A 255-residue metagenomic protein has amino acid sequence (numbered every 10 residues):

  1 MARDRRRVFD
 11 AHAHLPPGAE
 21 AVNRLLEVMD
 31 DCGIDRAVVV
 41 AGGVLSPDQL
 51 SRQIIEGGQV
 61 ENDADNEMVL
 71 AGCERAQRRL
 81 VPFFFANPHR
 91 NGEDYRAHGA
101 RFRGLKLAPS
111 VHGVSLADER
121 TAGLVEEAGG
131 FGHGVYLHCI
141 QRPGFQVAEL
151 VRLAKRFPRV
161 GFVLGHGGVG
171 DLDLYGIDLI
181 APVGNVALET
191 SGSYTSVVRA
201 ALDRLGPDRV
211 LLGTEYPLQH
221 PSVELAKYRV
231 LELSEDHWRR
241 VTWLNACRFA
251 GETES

Functional and structural regions predicted by a protein language model:
M1-A11, E20-R36, P207-R209, S222-S255: Mid-to-C-terminal alpha-helical segments outside catalytic/metal-binding sites
M1-G18, L70-E74, R79-P82: Mobile, glycine- and charge-enriched loop segments and immediately flanking short secondary-structure elements within
V8-A13, A37-V39, V81-A86, R103-L107 (+4 more regions): Hydrophobic faces of well-ordered beta-strands that scaffold small-molecule active sites in alpha/beta enzyme cores
A11-A13, R24-I55, R79-N87, R103-G104 (+1 more regions): Divalent metal-dependent hydrolysis catalytic cores, especially in the metallo-beta-lactamase
H12, M29, V69, C73 (+8 more regions): Conserved, mostly hydrophobic/aromatic
P16-A19, V44-D48, P88-G92, H112 (+4 more regions): Active-site environment of divalent metal-dependent phosphoester hydrolases
Q53-Y136: Active-site gating/metal-coordination segments in enzymes
A117-L211: Catalytic pocket-lining loop regions of alpha/beta-barrel enzymes, especially the amidohydrolase/enolase/GH5 lineages
